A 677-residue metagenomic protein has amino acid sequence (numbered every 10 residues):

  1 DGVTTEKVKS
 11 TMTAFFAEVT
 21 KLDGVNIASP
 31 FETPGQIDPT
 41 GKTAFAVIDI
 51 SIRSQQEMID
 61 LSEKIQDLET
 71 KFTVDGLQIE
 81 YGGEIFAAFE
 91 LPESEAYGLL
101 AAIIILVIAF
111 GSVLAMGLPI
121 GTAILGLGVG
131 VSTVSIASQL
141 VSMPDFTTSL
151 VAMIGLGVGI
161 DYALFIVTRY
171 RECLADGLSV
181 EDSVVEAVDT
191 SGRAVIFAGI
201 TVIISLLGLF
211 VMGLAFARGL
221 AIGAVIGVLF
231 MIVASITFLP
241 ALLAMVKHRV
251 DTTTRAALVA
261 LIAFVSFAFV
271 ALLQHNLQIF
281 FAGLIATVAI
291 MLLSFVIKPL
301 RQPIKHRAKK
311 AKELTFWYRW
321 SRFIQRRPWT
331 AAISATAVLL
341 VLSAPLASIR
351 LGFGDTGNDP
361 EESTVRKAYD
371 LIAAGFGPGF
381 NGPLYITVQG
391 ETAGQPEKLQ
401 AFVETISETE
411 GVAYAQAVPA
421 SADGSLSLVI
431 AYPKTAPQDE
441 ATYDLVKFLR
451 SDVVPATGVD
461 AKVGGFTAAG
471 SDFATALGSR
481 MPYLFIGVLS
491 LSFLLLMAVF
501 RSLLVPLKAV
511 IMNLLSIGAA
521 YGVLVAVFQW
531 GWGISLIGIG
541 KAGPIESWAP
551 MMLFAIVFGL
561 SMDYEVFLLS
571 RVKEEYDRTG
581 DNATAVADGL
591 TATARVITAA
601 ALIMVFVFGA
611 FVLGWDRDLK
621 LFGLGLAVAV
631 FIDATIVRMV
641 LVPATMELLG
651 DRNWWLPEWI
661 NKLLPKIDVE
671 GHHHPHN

Functional and structural regions predicted by a protein language model:
D1-Y81, S348-G538, P544-I545, V566 (+1 more regions): Structured non-transmembrane domains adjacent to transmembrane bundles in polytopic membrane proteins
V25, S51-L351, G458, A468-N677: Membrane-embedded transmembrane helical bundles of large multi-pass transporters/channels
